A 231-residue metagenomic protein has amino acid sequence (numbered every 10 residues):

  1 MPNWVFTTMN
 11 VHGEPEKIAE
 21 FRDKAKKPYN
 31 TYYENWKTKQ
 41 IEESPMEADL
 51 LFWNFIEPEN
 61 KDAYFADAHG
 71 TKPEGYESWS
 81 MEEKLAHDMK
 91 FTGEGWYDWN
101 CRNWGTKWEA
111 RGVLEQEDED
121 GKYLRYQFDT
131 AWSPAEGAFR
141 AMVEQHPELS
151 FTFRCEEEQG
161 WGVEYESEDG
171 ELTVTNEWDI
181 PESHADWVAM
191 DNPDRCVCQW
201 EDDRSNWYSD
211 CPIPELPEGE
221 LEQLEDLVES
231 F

Functional and structural regions predicted by a protein language model:
M1-F231: Intrinsic low-complexity, intrinsically disordered or marginally ordered coil/linker segments
